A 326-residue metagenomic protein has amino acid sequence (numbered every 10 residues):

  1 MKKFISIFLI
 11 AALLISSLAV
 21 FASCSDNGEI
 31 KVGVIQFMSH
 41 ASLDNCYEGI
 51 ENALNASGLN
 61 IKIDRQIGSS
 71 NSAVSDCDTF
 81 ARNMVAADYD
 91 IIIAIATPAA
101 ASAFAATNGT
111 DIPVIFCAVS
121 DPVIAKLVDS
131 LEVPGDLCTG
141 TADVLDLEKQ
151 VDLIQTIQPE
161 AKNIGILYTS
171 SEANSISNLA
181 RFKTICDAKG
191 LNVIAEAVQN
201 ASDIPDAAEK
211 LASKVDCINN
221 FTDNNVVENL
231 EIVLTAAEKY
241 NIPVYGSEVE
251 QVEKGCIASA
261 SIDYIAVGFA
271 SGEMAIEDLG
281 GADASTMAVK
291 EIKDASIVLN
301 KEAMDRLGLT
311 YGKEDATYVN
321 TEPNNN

Functional and structural regions predicted by a protein language model:
L9, L13-S17: Hydrophobic core
L18-E29: Sec-dependent signal peptide cleavage junction
K31-E51, S57, D64-S75, S171 (+2 more regions): Extracytoplasmic "Venus flytrap"
V32-V34, I50, T139-C186, A288-M304: An alpha-beta-alpha
A56-C77, L137-C138, I185-A201: Short beta-strand elements in bilobed, periplasmic/extracellular small-molecule ligand-binding domains
I67-D129, D223-E238, I242-S247: Beta-alpha junction/loop-to-helix N-cap segments that form part of ligand/metal-binding clefts
D121-N163, I262-A282: Hydrophobic alpha-helical segments within soluble ligand-binding/sensing domains
I276-N326: Hinge/cleft segment of the Venus flytrap/periplasmic-binding protein
